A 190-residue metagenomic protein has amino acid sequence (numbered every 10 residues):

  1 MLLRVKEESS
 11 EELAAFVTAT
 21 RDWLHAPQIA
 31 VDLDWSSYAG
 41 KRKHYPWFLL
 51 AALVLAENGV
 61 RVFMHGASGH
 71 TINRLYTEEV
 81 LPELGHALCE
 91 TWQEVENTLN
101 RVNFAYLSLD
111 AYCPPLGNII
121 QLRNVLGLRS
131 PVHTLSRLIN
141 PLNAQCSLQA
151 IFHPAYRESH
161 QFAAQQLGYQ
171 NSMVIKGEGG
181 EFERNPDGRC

Functional and structural regions predicted by a protein language model:
M1-H44, A56-N58, V62: Acidic, glycine/proline-rich low-complexity segments that act as flexible tails and inter-domain linkers
E12-P27, P82-C89, E94-C190: Glycine-rich anion-binding loops and their surrounding alpha/beta cores
L13, H44, N73-R74, R184: Alpha-helix N-cap/helix-start motif
D34, G59-V60, E78, I139 (+1 more regions): Generic signal for short, ordered secondary-structure residues within or immediately flanking folded domains
S37, G66, D110: A cross-domain feature marking catalytic cores of carbohydrate-active enzymes and several ubiquitous metabolic/repair
A39-K41, S68-I72, E178-G179: Acidic, glycine-rich active-site loops and adjacent beta-strand->loop/helix elements that engage anionic groups
K43-W47, G127-S130: Short secondary-structure boundary/capping elements
P46-V95, N100: A glycine-rich phosphate/pyrophosphate-binding beta-strand-loop-alpha-helix module
